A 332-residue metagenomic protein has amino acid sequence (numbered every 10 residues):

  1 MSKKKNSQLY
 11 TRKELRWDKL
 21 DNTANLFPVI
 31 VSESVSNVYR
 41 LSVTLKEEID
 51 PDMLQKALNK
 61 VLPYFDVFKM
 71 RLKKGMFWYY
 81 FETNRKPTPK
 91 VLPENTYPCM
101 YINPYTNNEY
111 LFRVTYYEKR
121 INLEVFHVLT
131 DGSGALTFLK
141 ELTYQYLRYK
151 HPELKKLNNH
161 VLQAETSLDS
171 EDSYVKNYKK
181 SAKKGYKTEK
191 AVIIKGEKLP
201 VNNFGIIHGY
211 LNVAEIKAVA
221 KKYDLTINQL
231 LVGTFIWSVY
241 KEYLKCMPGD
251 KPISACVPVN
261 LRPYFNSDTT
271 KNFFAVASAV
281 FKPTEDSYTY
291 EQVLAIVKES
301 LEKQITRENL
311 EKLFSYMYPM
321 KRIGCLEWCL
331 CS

Functional and structural regions predicted by a protein language model:
M1-F77, K86-R113, H208, Y240-S332: Acyl-thioester-dependent acyl-group transfer interface
S2-N22, Y117-R120, L129-T137, E141-A218: Non-catalytic, low-complexity flexible loops and terminal extensions
K46-L62, E124-K140, H208-K245: Acyl activation and transfer enzymes in specialized metabolism, enriched for ANL adenylate-forming modules
F77-Y79, I121: Hydrophobic residues embedded in beta-strands of well-ordered beta-sheets
I121, I227-N228, P252-I253: Alpha-helical scaffolds flanking conserved acidic
N122-E124, S278: Short hydrophobic beta-strand segments that form the core of ligand-binding sensory/regulatory domains
L142, Y146-K150, V239, L301 (+1 more regions): Short, well-ordered alpha-helical segments in soluble proteins
